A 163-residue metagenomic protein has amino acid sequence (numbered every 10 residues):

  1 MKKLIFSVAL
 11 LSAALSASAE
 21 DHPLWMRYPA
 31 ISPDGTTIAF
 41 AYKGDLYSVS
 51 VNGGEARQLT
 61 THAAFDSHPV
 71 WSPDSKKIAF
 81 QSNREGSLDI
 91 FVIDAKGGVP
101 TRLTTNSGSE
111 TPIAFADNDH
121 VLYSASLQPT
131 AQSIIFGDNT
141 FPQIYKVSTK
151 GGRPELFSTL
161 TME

Functional and structural regions predicted by a protein language model:
M1-L4: Positively charged n-region of N-terminal signal peptides that target proteins for export
A9-S18: Hydrophobic h-region of N-terminal signal peptides that target proteins for export in Gram-negative bacteria
E20-A39: An edge-strand/N-cap motif at the start of beta-rich repeat modules
E20-P23, A41-Y47, E55, T60-D66 (+5 more regions): A flexible loop/linker signature enriched in serine peptidases of the S9 family
R27, T36, K76, L88 (+1 more regions): Nucleotide donor/acceptor-binding cores
A30-T36, P69-K77, P112-V121: Blade-terminus and WD-like Trp-Asp/Gly-His loop motifs, strongest in beta-propeller folds
V51: Short, conserved catalytic or interaction motifs in soluble domains
